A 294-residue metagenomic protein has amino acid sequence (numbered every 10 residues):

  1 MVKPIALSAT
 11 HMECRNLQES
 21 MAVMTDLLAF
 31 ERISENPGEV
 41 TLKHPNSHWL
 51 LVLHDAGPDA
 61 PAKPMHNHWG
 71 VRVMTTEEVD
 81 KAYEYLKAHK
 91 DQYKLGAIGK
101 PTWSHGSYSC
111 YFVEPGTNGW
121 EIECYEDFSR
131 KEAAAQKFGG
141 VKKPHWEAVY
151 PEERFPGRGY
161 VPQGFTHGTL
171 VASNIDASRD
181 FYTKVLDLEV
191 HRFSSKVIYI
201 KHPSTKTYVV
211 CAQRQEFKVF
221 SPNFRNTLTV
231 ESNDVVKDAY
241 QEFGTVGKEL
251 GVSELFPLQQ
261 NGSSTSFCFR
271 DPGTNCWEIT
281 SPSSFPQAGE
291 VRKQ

Functional and structural regions predicted by a protein language model:
P4-I5, F30, Y93, P162 (+1 more regions): Short glycine-aromatic motifs
A6-R15, K43, A60-K87, Y108-V113 (+6 more regions): Vicinal oxygen chelate
E13, R154-A212: Conserved small-residue-rich
N16-E31, A88, N174-E189: Amphipathic alpha-helical segments
E31-H66, G119-E126, E189-F224, V230 (+1 more regions): Conserved short beta-strand elements that form part of the metal-binding/catalytic scaffold of enzyme active sites
A88-V161, Q241-Q294: Vicinal oxygen chelate
